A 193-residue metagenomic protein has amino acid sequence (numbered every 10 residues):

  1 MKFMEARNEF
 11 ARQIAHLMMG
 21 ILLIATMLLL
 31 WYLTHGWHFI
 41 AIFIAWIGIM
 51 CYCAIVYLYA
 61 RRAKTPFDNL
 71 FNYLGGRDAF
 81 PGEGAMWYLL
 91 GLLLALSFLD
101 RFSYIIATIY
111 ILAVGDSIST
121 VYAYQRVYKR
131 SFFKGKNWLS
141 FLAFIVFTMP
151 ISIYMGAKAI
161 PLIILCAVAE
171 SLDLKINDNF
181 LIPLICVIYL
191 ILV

Functional and structural regions predicted by a protein language model:
M1-I44, A54-V193: Interhelical loop and helix-boundary elements at the membrane-water interface of polytopic inner-membrane proteins
G48-M50: Selective transmembrane alpha-helices of multi-pass membrane proteins
